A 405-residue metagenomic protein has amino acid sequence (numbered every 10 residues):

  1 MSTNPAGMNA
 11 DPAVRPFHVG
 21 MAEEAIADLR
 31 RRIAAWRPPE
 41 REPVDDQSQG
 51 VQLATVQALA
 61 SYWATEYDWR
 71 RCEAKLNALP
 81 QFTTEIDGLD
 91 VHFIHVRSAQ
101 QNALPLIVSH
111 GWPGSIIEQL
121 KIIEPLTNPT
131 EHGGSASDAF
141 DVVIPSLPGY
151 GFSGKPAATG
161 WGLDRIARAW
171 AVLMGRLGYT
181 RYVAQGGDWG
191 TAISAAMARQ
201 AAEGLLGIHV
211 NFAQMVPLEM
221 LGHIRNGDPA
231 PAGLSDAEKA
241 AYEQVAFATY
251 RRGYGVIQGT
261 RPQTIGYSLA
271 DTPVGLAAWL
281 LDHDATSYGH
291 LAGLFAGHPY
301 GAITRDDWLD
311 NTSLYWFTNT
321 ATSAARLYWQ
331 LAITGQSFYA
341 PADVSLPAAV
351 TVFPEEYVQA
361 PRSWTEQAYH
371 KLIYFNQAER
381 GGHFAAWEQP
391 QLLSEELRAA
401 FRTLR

Functional and structural regions predicted by a protein language model:
A25-R97, D307, W316-N319, S323-F338: Non-catalytic accessory segments flanking enzyme active sites
W69-R71, G134, L147-W161, A195: Glycine-rich "HGGG/HGxG" loop immediately N-terminal to the catalytic nucleophile of the alpha/beta-hydrolase
A103-G111: Short beta-strand element of the alpha/beta-hydrolase
W112-E124: The serine-hydrolase catalytic nucleophile loop
P125, P129-E131, T180-P229: Conserved hydrolase catalytic core segment
L126-F152: Conserved alpha/beta-hydrolase
D164-Y182: Conserved acidic catalytic loop of the alpha/beta-hydrolase fold
Q258-R405: C-terminal subdomain of alpha/beta-hydrolase-fold enzymes, centered on the catalytic histidine and its supporting
